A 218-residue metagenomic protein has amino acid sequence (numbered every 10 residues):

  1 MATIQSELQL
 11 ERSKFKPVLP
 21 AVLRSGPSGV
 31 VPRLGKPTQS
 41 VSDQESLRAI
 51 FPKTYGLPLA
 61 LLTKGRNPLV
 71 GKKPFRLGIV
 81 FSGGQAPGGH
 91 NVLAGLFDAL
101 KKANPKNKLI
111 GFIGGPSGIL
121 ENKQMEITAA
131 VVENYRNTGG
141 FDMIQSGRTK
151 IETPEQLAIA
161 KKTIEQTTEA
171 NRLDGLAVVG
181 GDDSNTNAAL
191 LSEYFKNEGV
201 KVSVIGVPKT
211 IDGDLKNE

Functional and structural regions predicted by a protein language model:
M1-R24, V70-L120: N-terminal phosphate-binding or glycine-rich loops at protein starts, especially the Walker A/P-loop of NTPases
A2-L57: Helix-enriched interaction subdomains in cytosolic or periplasmic regions, typified by TIR/SEFIR signaling/NADase cores
S6, F81-G84, G89, L96 (+6 more regions): Fold-independent oxyanion-binding glycine-rich loops and adjacent beta-strand/coil segments at enzyme active sites
G35-V70, I119-D174, D183-N185, V207 (+1 more regions): Glycine-rich oxoanion-binding loops at beta->alpha junctions
K72-L77, N104-K108, T138-F141, A170-G175 (+2 more regions): Short coil/turn connectors at secondary-structure junctions
G89, E121, N187-A189, K216: Short glycine-/acidic-enriched loop or helix-start segments at secondary-structure transitions that form or flank
V92-L96, D182-V202: Short Gly/Thr/Asp-enriched flexible loops that form oxyanion-binding sites at enzyme active sites
S192-E218: Short, acidic/small-residue loops that bind anionic groups at enzyme active sites
